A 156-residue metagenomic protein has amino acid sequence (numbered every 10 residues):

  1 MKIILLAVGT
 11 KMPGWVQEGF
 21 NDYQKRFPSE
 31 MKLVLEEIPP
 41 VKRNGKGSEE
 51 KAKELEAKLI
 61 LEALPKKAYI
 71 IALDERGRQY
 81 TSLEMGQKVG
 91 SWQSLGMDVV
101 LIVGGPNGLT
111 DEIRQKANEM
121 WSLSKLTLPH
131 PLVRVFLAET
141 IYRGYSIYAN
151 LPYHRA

Functional and structural regions predicted by a protein language model:
M1-F27: N-terminal beta1-alpha1 ligand-phosphate binding loop
K2-L6, V34-E36, V100: A structural signal for isolated positions on well-ordered beta-strands in alpha/beta enzyme cores
L5, I71, G104, L137: Conserved RecA-like P-loop NTPase ATPase core
K11, E75-R78, G105-G108: Short glycine-rich anion-binding loops that position phosphate/pyrophosphate groups of nucleotides and phosphorylated
W15-Q17, T81-L83, T110-I113, L132: Short glycine-/acidic-enriched loop or helix-start segments at secondary-structure transitions that form or flank
K32-L33, E37-M97: S-adenosyl-L-methionine/SAH cofactor-binding core of RNA-modifying enzymes
G86-S124: A mid-sequence interfacial segment
D111-R155: Structured adenosyl-cofactor binding patch, chiefly the S-adenosyl-L-methionine
